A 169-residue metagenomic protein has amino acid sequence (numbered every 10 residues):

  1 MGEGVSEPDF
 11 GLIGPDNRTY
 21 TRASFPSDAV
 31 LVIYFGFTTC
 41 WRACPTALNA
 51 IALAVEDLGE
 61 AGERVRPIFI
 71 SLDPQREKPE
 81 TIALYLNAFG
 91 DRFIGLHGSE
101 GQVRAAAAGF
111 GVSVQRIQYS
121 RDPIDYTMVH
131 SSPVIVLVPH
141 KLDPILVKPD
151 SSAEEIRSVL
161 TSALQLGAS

Functional and structural regions predicted by a protein language model:
M1-I13, A163, G167-S169: N-terminal targeting signals for export/organelle localization
E7-P8, L31, S131-S132: Short loop/turn microsegments at loop-to-beta-strand junctions
F10-L31, V55: A short beta-strand-turn-helix
I13, I94-G98, Q115, V147: Short acidic-hydrophobic, aromatic-tinged amphipathic segments that line or gate anion-handling sites
A23-A47, I51: Short active-site neighborhood of thiol/selenol oxidoreductases, capturing the structured segment around
V32-I33, P67, V134: Hydrophobic beta-strand anchors of alpha/beta hydrolase catalytic cores
T46-A106: Structural microenvironment flanking redox-active thiols in thiol-disulfide oxidoreductases
Q102-V159: Thiol/disulfide oxidoreductase modules built on the thioredoxin-like
